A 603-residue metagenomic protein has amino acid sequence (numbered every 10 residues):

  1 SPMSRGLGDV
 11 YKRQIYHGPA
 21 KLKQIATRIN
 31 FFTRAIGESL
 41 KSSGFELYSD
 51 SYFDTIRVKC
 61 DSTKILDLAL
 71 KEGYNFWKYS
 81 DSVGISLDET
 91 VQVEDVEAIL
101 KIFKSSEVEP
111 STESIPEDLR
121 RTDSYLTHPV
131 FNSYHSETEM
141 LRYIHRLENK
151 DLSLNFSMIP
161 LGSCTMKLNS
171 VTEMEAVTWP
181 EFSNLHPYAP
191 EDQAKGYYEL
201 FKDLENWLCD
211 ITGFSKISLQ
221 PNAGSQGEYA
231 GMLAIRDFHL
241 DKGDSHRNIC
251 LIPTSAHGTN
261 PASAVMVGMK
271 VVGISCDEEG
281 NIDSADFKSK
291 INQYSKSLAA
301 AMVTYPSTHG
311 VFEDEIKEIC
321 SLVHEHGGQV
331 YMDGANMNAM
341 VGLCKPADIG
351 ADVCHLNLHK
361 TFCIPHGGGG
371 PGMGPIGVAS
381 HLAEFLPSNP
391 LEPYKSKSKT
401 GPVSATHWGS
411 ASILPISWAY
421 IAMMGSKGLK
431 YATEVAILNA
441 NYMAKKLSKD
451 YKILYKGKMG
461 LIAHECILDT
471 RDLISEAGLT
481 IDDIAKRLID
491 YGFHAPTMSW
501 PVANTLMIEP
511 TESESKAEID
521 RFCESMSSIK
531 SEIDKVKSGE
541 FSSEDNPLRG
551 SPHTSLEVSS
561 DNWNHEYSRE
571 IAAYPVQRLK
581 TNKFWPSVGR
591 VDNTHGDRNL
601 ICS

Functional and structural regions predicted by a protein language model:
S1-Y11: Single conserved hydrophobic/aromatic residue that forms the stacking wall/gate of nucleotide- or nucleobase-binding
R5, L152-E173, Q220-G231, F362-G377 (+2 more regions): Conserved phosphate/anionic-ligand binding catalytic regions in large, soluble enzymes, centered on
D9-R34, Q193, G243, I413 (+2 more regions): Structural signature of PLP-dependent enzymes
I15-K21, L47-S51, R120-R121, W179-D192 (+5 more regions): Gly-rich Lys/Arg/Thr-decorated short loops/hinges at beta-loop-alpha junctions or inter-strand turns that position
N30, S43-L70, L87-T90, I453-D490 (+1 more regions): Conserved PLP-binding catalytic core of the aspartate aminotransferase-like
L40, F53, R57, D67 (+5 more regions): Conserved PLP-enzyme active-site core in the AAT-like
V93-P160, C164-T172, V177-S183, K535-S603: Flexible inter-domain linker/hinge segments
Y134-S136, F182-N222, G227: Conserved N-terminal alpha-helix of the aminotransferase class I/II PLP-enzyme fold
